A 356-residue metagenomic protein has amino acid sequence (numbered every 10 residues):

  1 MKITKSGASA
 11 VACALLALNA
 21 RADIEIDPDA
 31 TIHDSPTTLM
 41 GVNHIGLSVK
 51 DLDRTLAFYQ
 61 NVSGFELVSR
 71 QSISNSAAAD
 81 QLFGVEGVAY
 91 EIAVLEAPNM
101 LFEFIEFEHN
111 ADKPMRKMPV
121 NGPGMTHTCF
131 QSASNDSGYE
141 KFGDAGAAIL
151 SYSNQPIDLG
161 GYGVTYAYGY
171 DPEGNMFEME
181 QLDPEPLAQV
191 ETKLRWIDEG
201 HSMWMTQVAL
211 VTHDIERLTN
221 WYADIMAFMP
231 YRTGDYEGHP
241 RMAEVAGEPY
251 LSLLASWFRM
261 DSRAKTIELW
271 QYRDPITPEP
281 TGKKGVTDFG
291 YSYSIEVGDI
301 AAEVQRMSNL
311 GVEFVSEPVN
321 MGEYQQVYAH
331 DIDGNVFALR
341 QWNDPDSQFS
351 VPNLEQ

Functional and structural regions predicted by a protein language model:
M1-A8: Bacterial N-terminal signal peptides that target proteins for export
C13-A20: Hydrophobic h-region of N-terminal signal peptides that target proteins for export in Gram-negative bacteria
A22-P36, R70, F102, F130 (+7 more regions): Vicinal oxygen chelate
P36, L82-V85, R116-V120, E199 (+2 more regions): Short consensus segments that form the blades of beta-propeller domains, in both extracellular/periplasmic
M40-K50, A89-H109, P114-F142, V164-Y170 (+5 more regions): Vicinal oxygen chelate
G46-V49, S63, G146, G311: Sec/Tat-exported extracytoplasmic proteins
S48-N99, G160, L210-A264: Core segments of cupin and vicinal oxygen chelate
S74-A77, A111-K113, E185-P186, H239 (+2 more regions): Flexible, glycine-rich phosphate/dinucleotide-binding loops and adjacent beta-alpha linkers at cofactor/substrate
